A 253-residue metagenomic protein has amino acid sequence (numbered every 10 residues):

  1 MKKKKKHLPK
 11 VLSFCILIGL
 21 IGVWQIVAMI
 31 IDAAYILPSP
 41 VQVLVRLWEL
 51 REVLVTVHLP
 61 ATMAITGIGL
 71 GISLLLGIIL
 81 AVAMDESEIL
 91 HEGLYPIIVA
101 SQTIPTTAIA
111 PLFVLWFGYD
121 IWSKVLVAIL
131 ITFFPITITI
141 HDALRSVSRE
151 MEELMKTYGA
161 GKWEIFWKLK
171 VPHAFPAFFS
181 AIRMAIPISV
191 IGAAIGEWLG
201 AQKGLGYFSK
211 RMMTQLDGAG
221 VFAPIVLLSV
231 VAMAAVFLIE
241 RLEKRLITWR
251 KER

Functional and structural regions predicted by a protein language model:
M1-I18, F237-R253: Transmembrane alpha-helical segments of polytopic membrane transport and secretion proteins
K4, I30-I72: Periplasmic/extracellular loop-to-transmembrane helix junction in inner-membrane transport proteins
I68-I98: Transmembrane-helix boundary motif in ABC transporter permease subunits
E88, R145, P176, F222-R253: C-terminal transmembrane helix and the adjacent membrane-cytosol boundary/short C-terminal tail of inner/organellar
V99-P135, D142-A143: Generic hydrophobic transmembrane alpha-helix motif, especially the helices
L115, I191-L228, K251-R253: Glycine-rich helix-loop "coupling/hinge" segments at transmembrane-helix boundaries in multipass transporters
L126, L130, W163-G196, A223 (+1 more regions): Transmembrane alpha-helices
L144-E150, L154-A174, T214: Short helix-to-coil transition segments within interhelical loops that connect adjacent transmembrane helices
